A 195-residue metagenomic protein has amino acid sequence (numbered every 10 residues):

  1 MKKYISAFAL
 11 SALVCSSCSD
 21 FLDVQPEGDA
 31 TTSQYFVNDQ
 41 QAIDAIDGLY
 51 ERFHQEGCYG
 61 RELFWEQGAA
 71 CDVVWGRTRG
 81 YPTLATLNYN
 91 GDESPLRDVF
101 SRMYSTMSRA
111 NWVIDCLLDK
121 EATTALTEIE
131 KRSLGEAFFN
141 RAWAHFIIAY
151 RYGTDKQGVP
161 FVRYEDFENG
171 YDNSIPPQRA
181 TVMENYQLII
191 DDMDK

Functional and structural regions predicted by a protein language model:
M1-G28: Bacterial Sec-dependent N-terminal signal peptides
C18-F64, N88: Membrane-proximal, proline-rich intrinsically disordered regions
D29, D172-P176: Short acidic, glycine/proline-rich loop/turn micro-motifs
I43, E51, R79-Y152, I175-N185 (+1 more regions): Conserved, well-structured interaction surfaces
H54-R61, V73-G76, A144-T154: Secretory-pathway/luminal and periplasmic proteins that interact with or process carbohydrate-rich
E66-V73, T124: Primarily recognizes Gram-negative and organellar outer-membrane beta-barrels
T154-E168: Short, flexible, mixed-charge acidic loops at enzyme active sites
